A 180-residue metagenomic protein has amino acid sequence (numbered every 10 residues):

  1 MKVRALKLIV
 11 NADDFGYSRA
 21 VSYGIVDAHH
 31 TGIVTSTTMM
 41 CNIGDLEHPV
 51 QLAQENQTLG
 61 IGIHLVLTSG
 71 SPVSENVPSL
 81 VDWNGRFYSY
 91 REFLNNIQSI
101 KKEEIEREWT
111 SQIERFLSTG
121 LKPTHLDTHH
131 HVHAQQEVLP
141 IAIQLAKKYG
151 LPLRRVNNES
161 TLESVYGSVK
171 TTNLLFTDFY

Functional and structural regions predicted by a protein language model:
K2-R19: Boundary/entry segment of secreted carbohydrate-active catalytic domains
K7-I9, V34-T38, T58-H64, P123-D127 (+2 more regions): Structural preference for beta-strand elements that scaffold enzyme active sites
D13-F15, M40-N42, H64-T68, H129-H131 (+2 more regions): Active-site beta-loop-alpha junctions enriched in small/polar residues
R19-G44: A short alpha/beta connector and helix-capping loop motif
I25-T31, P49-G60, P78-N84, L117-S118: Acidic (Asp/Glu)-rich catalytic clusters
S71-K101: Active-site gating loops and adjacent loop-to-helix segments of metal-dependent hydrolytic enzymes
Y90-T124: Hydrophobic alpha-helical segments and helix pairs
T110-Y180: Catalytic domains of cell-wall/extracellular-matrix polysaccharide-remodeling enzymes, centered on de-N-acetylation
